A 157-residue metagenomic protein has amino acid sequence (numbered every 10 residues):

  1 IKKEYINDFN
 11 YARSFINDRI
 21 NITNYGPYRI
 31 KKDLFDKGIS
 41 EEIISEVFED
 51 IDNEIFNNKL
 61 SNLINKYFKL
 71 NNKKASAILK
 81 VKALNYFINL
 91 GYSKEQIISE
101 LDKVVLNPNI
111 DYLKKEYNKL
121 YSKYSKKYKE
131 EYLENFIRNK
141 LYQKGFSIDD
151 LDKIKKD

Functional and structural regions predicted by a protein language model:
I1-D157: An alpha-helical, amphipathic repeat domain used for nucleic-acid recognition, typified by the mTERF helical solenoid
